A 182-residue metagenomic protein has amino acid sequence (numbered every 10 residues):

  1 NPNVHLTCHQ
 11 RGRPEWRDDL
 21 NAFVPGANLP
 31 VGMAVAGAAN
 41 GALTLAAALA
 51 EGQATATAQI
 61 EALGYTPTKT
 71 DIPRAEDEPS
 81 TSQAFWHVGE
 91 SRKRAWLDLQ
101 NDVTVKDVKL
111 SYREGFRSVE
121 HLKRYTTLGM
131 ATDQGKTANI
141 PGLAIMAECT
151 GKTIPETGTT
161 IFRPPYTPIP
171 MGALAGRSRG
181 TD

Functional and structural regions predicted by a protein language model:
N1-D182: Residues forming the flavin
